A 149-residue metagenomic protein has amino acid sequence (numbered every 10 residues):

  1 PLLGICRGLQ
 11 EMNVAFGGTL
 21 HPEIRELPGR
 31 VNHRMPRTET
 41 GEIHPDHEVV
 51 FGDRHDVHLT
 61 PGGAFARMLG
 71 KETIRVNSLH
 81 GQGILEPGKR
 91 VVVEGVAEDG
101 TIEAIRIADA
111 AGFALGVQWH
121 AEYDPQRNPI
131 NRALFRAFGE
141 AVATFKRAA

Functional and structural regions predicted by a protein language model:
P1-T19: Catalytic nucleophile loop
P22: Acidic/charged, solvent-exposed loop-and-adjacent secondary-structure segments enriched in E/D, K/R, S/T, and G/P
R25, G29-A149: Amide-donor transfer/coupling interface in amidating biosynthetic enzymes
